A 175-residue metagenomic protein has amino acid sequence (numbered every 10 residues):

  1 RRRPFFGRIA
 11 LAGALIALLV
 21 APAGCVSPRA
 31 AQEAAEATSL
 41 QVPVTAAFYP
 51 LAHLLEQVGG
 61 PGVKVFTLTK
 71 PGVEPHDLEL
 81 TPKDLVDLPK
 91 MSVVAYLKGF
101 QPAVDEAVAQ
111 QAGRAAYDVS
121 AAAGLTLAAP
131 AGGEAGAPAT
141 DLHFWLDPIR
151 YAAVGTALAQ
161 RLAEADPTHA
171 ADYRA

Functional and structural regions predicted by a protein language model:
R1-A23: Sec-dependent bacterial lipoprotein signal peptides
A12, P22-A175: Extracytoplasmic metal-acquisition and chelation regions
